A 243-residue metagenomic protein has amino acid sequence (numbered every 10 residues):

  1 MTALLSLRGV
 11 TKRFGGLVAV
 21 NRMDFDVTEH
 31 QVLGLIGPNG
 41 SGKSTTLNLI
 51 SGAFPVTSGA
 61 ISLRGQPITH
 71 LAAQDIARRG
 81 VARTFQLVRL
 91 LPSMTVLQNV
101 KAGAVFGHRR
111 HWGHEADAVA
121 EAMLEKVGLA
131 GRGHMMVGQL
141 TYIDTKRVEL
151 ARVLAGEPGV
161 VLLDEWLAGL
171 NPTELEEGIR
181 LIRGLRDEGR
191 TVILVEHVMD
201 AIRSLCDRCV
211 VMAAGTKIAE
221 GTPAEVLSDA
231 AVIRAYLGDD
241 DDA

Functional and structural regions predicted by a protein language model:
T2-A243: Glycine-rich phosphate-binding loops of nucleotide-dependent enzymes
